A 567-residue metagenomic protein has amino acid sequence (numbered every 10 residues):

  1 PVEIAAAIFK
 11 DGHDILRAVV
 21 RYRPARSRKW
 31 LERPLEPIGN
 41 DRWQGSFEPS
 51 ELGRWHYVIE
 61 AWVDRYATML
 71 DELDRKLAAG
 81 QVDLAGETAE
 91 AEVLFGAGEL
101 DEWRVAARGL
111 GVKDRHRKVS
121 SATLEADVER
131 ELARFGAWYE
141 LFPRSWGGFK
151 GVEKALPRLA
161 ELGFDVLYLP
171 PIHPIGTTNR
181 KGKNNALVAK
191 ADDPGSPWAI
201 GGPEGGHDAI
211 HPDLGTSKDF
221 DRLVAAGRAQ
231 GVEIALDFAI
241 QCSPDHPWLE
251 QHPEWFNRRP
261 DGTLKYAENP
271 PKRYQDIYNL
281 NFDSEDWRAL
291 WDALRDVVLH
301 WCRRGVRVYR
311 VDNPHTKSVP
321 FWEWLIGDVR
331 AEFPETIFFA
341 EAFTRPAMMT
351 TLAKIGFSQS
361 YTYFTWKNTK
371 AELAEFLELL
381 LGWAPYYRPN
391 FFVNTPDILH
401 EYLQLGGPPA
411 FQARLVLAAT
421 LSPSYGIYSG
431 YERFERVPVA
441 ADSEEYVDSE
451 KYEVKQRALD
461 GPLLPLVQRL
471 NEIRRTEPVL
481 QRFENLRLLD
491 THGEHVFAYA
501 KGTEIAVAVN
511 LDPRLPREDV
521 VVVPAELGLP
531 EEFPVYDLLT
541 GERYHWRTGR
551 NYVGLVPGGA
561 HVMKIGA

Functional and structural regions predicted by a protein language model:
P1-D165, P174, G227, A353-G356 (+3 more regions): Carbohydrate-interacting/catalytic domains
L52, A61-A97, G111-Y274, S284 (+4 more regions): Acidic/aromatic-lined carbohydrate-recognition and catalytic surfaces of CAZymes acting on diverse glycans
P194-A225, A229-V232, C242-L459, R482-F483 (+3 more regions): Alpha-amylase-like alpha-glycosidases and glucanotransferases acting on alpha-linked glucans and related
